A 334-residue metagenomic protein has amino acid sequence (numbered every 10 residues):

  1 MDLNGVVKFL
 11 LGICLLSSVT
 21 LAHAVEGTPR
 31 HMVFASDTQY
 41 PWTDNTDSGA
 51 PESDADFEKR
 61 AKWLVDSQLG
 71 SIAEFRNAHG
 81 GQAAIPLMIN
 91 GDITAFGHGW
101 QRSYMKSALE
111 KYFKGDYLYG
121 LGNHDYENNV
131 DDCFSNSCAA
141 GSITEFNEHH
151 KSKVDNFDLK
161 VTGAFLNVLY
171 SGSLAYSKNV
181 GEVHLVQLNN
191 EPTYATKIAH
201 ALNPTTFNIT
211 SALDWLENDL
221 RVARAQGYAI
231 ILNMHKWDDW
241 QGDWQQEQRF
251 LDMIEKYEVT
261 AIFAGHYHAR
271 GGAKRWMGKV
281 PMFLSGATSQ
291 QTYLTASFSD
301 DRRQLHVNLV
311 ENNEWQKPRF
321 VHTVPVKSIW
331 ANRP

Functional and structural regions predicted by a protein language model:
M1-V6: N-terminal secretory signal peptides that target proteins for export/translocation
K8-S18: Bacterial N-terminal signal peptides
T20-A22: Cleavable N-terminal signal peptides
A24-Q101: N-terminal active-site segment of His-dependent metallophosphoesterases
V25, V65-P86, G172, N179 (+3 more regions): His/acidic metal-ligating clusters that form di-metal
M32-F34, L87-I89, Y119, L232 (+1 more regions): Residue-level marker for buried hydrophobic side chains located in beta-strands that build the well-ordered beta-sheet
D37, D92, G122-N123, H235 (+1 more regions): Active-site glycine-centered loops adjacent to acidic/histidine catalytic or metal-binding residues that shape
A50-E52, H98-S211, R249, E255 (+2 more regions): Extended active-site neighborhood of metal-dependent phosphoesterases/phosphodiesterases
